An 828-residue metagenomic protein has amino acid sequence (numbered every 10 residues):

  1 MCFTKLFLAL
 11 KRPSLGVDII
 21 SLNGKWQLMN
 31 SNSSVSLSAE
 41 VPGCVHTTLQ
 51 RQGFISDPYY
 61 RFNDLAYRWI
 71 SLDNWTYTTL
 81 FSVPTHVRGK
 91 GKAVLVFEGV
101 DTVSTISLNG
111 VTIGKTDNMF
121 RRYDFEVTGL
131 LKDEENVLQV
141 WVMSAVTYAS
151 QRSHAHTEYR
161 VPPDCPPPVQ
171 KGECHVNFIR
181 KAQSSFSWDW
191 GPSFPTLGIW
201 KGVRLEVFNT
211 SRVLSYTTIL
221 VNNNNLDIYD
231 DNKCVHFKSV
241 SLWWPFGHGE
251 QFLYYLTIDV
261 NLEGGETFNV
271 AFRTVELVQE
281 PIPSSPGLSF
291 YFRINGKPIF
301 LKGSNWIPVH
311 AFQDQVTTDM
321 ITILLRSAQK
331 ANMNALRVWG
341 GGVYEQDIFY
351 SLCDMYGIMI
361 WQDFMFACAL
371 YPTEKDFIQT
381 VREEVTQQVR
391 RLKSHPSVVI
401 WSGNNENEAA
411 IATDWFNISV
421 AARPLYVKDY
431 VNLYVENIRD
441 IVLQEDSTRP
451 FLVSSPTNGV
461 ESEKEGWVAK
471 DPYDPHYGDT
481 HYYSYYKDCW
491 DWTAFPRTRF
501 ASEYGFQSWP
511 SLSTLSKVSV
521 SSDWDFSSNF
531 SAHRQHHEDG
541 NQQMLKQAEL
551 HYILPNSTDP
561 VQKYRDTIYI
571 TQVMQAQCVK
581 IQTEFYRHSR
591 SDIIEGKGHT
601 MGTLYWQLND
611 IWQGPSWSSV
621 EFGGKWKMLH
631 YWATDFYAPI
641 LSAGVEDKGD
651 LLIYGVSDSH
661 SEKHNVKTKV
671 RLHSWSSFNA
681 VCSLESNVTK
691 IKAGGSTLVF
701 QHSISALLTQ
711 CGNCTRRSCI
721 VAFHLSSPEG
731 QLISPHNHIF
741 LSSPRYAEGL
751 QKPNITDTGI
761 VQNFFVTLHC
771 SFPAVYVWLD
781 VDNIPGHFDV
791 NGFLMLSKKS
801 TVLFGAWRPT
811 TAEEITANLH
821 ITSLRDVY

Functional and structural regions predicted by a protein language model:
R12-P13, V17-I20, G24-S33, V45-G53 (+9 more regions): Accessory beta-strand-rich segments of carbohydrate-active enzymes
D18-S21, Q27-V35, E40, S184 (+7 more regions): Substrate-binding clefts and catalytic carboxylate motifs of secreted carbohydrate-active enzymes
Q52-F97, D101-D117, I179, L205-E206 (+6 more regions): Active-site-adjacent substrate/metal-binding segments within catalytic domains of carbohydrate-active enzymes
F125, K132, A335-V381, R439 (+2 more regions): Aromatic-lined substrate-binding rim segments of carbohydrate-active enzymes
G129-V137, N224-S284: Extended acidic/polar, glycine-enriched regions that form or flank non-catalytic beta-rich accessory modules
D227-S241, T668-R716, I784-T811: Intrinsically disordered, low-complexity Pro/Gly/Ser/Thr-rich segments with frequent PxxP/GP/PP motifs and embedded
L242, V260-E266, Q701-P753, G805-Y828: Terminal connector regions
M355, Y371-K464, G623: Active-site neighborhood of glycoside hydrolase catalytic domains
